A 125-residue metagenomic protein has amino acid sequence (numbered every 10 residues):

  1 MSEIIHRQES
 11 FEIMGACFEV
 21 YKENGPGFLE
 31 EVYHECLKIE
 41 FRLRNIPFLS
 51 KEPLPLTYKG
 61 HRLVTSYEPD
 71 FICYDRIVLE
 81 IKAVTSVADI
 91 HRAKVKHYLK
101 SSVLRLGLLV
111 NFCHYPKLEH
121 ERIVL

Functional and structural regions predicted by a protein language model:
M1-P47, I123-L125: Solvent-exposed, charged helical/coil patches that constitute nucleic-acid or partner-interaction surfaces
G25, P69-V87, Y98: Conserved catalytic cores of phosphodiester-cleaving nucleases, focusing on short active-site segments
R42-K59: A short acidic/basic microdomain associated with nuclease active sites
Y67-P69, L118: Change "...and in nucleic-acid phosphodiester-cleaving endonucleases..." to "...and in nucleic-acid processing enzymes
K82-L125: Nucleic-acid nuclease catalytic cores
